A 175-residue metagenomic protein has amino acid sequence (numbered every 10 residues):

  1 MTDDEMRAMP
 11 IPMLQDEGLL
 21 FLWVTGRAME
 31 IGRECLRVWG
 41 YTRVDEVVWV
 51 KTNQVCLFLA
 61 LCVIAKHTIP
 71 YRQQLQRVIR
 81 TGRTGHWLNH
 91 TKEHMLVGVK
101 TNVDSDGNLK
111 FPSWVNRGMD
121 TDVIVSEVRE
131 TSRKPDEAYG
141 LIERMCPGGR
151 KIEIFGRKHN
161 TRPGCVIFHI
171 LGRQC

Functional and structural regions predicted by a protein language model:
M1-C175: Class I S-adenosyl-L-methionine-dependent methyltransferase catalytic core
